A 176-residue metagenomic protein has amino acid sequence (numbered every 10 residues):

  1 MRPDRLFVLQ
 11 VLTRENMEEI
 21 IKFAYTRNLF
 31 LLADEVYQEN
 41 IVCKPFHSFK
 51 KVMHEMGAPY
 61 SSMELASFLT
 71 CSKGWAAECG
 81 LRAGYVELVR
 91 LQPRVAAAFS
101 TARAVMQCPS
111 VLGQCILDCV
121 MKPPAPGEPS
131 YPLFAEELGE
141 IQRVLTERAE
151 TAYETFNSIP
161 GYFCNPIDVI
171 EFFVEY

Functional and structural regions predicted by a protein language model:
M1-Y176: PLP-dependent class I/II
